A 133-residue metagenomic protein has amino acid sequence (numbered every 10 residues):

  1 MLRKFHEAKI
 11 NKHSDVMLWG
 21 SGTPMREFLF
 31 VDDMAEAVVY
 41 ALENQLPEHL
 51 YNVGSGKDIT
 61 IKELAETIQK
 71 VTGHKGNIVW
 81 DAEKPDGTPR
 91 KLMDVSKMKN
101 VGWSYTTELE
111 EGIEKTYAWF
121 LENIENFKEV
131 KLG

Functional and structural regions predicted by a protein language model:
M1, F5, V38-L42, A65-I68 (+1 more regions): Hydrophobic "lid"/C-terminal helical patch of Rossmann-like NAD(P)-dependent dehydrogenase/epimerase domains
F5-K12, L42-Q45, T72-G76, G102 (+1 more regions): A general structural signal marking secondary-structure boundaries and capping sites
I10-S14, T23, V31-D32, Y40-N52 (+2 more regions): Glycine/proline-rich active-site loop of Rossmann-fold NAD(P)-dependent oxidoreductases
M17: Nucleotide-binding/hydrolysis machinery
S21, H49-Y51, I59-E66, K70-V95 (+1 more regions): C-terminal "lid/loop" region of Rossmann-like NAD(P)-dependent oxidoreductases
T23-D32, I59, R90-M93, S104-E108: Residue-level signal for the nucleotide or nucleotide-sugar donor/cofactor binding architecture
M34, V38, V53, L64 (+2 more regions): Non-catalytic, hydrophobic alpha-helical segments
A82, E110-G133: Amphipathic terminal alpha-helices
